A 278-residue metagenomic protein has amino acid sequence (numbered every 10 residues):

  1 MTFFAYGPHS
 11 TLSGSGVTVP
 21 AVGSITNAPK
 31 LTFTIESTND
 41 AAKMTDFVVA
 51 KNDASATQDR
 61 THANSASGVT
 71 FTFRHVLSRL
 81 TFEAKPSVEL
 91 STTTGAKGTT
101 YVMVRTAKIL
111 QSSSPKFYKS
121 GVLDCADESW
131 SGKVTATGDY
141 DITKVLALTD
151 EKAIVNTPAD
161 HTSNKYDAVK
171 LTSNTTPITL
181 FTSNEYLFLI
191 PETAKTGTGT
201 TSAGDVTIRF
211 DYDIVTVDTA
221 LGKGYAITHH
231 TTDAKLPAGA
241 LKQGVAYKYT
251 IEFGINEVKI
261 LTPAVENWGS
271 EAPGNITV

Functional and structural regions predicted by a protein language model:
M1-S114, K144-Y166, K170-S173, P177-L180 (+4 more regions): Short, low-hydrophobicity acidic/polar segments
M1-T2, H9, L180-D205: Short Pro-Gly-centered beta-turn/loop motif in secreted/extracellular proteins
F71, I142, Y186-F188: Generic recognition of long tandem-repeat/solenoid scaffolds
V88, T176, A194, T198-E271 (+1 more regions): Exposed, polar/acidic Ser/Thr-rich sequence context and nearby capping/turn residues that mark flexible linkers
I109-S113, G132-K133, T137: Predominantly extracellular/luminal regions of secreted and cell-surface proteins, especially disulfide-bonded
L110-E128: Short aromatic-acidic-glycine turn motif
S131, D139-V145: Conserved small-residue
